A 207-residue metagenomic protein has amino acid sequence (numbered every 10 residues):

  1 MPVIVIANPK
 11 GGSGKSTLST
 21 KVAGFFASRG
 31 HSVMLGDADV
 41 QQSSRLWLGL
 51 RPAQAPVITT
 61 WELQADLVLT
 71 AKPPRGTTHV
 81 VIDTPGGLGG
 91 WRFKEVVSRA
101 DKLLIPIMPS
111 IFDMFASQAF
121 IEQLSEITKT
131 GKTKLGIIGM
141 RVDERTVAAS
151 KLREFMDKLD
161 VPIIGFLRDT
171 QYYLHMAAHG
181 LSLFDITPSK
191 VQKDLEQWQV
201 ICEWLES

Functional and structural regions predicted by a protein language model:
I4-S13, T20, G24-G90, K94-S98 (+1 more regions): P-loop/Walker-type NTP enzyme "switch/lid" segment
S16-T20, S117-Q118: Motif I (Walker A/P-loop) of helicase-class P-loop NTPases
S32-V33, V80, K134-L135, I163-I164: Hydrophobic anchor at the start of a short beta-strand that flanks the dinucleotide cofactor-binding loop
A100-A119, D143-R145: Conserved Switch II/interswitch segment of TRAFAC-class P-loop GTPases
F115-G131, M140: Conserved C-terminal guanine-recognition region of P-loop GTPase G domains, centered on the G4
D143, R153-F184: Beta-strand-loop-alpha "switch" segments that mediate conformational coupling across diverse proteins
L183-S207: NTP-binding/hydrolysis catalytic cores, primarily Walker-type P-loop NTPases
